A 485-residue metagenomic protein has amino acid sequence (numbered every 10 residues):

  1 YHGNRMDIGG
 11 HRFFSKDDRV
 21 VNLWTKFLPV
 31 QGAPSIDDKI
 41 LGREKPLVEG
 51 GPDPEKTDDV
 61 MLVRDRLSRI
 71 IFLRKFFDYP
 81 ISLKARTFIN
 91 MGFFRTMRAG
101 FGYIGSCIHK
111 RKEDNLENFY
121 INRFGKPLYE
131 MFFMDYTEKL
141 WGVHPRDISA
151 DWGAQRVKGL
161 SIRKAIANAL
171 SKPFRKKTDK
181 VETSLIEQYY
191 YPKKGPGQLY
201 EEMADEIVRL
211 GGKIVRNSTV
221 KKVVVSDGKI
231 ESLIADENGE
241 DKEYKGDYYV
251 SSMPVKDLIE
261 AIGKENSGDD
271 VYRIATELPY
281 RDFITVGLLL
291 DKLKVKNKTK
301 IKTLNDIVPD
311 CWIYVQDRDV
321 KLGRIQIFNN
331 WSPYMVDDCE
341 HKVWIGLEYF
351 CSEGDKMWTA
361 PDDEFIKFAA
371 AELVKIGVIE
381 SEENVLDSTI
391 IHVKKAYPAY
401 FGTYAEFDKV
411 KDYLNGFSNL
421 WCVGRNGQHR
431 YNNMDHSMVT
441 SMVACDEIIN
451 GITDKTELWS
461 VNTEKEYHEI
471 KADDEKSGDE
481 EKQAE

Functional and structural regions predicted by a protein language model:
G3-C107: Dinucleotide-binding Rossmann-like beta1-alpha1 core, especially the glycine-rich loop that anchors the ADP
R64, R216-S218, G424: Short loop/edge segments at beta-strand edges and connector loops that shape dinucleotide/nucleotide cofactor-binding
A85-T87, M91-S226, E231, E237 (+1 more regions): Active-site/ligand-binding neighborhood in enzyme catalytic cores
K110, D247, S251-L258, W358-F365 (+2 more regions): Conserved mid-domain beta->alpha element of the FAD-binding
R216, F283, E380-H392, K455-L458: A short coil-to-beta-strand element that immediately follows conserved catalytic motifs
S218-G377, T456-E466, D474-E485: Mid-domain catalytic core of redox enzymes that form a hydrophobic substrate pocket/lid adjacent to a catalytic redox
I366-N415, C422, E466: Flavin (FAD/FMN) cofactor-binding core of flavoprotein oxidoreductases
Y400-E485: C-terminal lid/capping helical subdomain adjacent to the catalytic/cofactor pocket in oxidative enzymes
